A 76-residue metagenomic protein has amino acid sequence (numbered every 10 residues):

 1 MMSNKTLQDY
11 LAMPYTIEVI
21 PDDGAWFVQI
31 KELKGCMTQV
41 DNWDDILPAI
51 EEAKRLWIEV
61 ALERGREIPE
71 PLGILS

Functional and structural regions predicted by a protein language model:
M1-T16, P48-S76: Short, charged, surface-exposed hinge/linker loops at domain edges that act as mobile lids or interdomain connectors
V19-E32: Short aromatic-glycine-(Arg/Gly/Cys) micro-motifs in beta-strand/loop hairpins
P21, N42, R66-E67: Intrinsically disordered, low-complexity segments enriched in glycine/proline and serine/threonine
F27, T38, I68: Short, flexible micro-motifs
K31, G35, R66: Flexible, active-site-adjacent loop/turn segments at secondary-structure boundaries
K34-D45: A short, exposed loop/beta-hairpin motif centered on an aromatic-Gly-Thr core
